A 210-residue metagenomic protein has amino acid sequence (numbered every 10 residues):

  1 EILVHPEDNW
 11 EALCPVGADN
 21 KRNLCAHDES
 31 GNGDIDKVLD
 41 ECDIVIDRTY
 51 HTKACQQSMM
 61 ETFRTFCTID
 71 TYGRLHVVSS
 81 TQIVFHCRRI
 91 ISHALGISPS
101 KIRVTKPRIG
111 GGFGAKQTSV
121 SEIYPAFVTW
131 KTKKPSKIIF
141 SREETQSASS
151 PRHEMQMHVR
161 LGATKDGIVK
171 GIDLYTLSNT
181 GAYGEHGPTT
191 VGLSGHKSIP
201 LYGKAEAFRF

Functional and structural regions predicted by a protein language model:
E1-F210: Structural alpha/beta core scaffold segments of enzyme domains
